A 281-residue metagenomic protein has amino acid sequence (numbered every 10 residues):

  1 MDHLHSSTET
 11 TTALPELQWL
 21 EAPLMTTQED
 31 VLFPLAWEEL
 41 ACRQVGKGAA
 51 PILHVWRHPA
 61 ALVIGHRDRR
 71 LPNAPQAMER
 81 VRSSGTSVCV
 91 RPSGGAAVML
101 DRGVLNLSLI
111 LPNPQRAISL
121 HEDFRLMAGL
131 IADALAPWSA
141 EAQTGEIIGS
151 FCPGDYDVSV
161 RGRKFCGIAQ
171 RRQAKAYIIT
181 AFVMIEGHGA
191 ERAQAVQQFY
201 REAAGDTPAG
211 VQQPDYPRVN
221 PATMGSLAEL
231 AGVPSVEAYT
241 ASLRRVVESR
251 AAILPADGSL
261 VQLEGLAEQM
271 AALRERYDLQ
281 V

Functional and structural regions predicted by a protein language model:
M1-I118: N-terminal lobe of the biotin/lipoate ligase/transferase fold
F33, W37, N73, S119 (+2 more regions): Short amphipathic alpha-helical segments
Q76-R80, S84, L130-A140, S242-R250: Generic non-transmembrane alpha-helical segments
V104-I148: Contiguous, small/hydrophobic- and glycine-enriched helical/loop subdomains that border and often "cap" functional
W138-A140, K175-V281: Long, positively charged amphipathic alpha-helical accessory segments at protein N-termini or as interdomain linkers
T144-K164: Beta-rich nucleic-acid/ligand-interaction surfaces
G162-Q170, I178: Aromatic/basic-lined ligand-recognition segments that form π-stacking hydrophobic pockets flanked by Lys/Arg to engage
